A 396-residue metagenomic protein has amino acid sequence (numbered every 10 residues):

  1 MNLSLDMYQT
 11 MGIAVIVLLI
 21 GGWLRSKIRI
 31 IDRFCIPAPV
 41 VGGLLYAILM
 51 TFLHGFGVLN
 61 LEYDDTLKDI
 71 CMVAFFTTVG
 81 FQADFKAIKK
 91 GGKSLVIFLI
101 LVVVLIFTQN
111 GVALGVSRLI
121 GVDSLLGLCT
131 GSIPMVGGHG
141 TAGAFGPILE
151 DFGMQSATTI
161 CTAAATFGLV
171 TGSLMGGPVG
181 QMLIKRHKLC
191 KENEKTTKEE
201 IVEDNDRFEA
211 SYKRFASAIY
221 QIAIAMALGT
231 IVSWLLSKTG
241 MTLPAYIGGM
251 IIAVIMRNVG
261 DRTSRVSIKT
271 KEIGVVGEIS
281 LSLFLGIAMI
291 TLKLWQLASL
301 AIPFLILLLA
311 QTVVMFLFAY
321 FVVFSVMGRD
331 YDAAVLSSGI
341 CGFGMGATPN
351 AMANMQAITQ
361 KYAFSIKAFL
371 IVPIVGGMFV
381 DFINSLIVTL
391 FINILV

Functional and structural regions predicted by a protein language model:
M1-Y8, I30-I36, V58-K68, Q155-A164 (+3 more regions): Interfacial loop-to-helix junctions that mark the boundaries of transmembrane helices in multi-pass membrane
N2-I16, E62-F75, L125-S132, M241-I252 (+3 more regions): Structural signature of hydrophobic alpha-helical transmembrane segments
V17, L44-T51, D64-G92, I251-G260 (+1 more regions): Hydrophobic transmembrane alpha-helices of secondary-active transporters and Na+-translocating membrane complexes
V17-L18, L169-G177, Q181-R262: Membrane-embedded hairpin module used as a gating/binding unit in multi-pass transport and secretion proteins
I20-D32, T78-K90, V179, M256-K269 (+1 more regions): C-terminal ends of transmembrane helices
D84-L114, I219-I222, V275, I290-Y320: Entry/N-cap segments of selected transmembrane alpha helices and their immediately preceding amphipathic helices
G115-V122, A165-V202, F318-Y331, G376-V396: Juxtamembrane and boundary regions of transmembrane helices in multi-pass small-molecule transporters and channels
V116-S156, F167, V179, D330-F379: Alpha-helical membrane segments and immediately flanking helix-loop junctions that form or couple to the substrate/ion
